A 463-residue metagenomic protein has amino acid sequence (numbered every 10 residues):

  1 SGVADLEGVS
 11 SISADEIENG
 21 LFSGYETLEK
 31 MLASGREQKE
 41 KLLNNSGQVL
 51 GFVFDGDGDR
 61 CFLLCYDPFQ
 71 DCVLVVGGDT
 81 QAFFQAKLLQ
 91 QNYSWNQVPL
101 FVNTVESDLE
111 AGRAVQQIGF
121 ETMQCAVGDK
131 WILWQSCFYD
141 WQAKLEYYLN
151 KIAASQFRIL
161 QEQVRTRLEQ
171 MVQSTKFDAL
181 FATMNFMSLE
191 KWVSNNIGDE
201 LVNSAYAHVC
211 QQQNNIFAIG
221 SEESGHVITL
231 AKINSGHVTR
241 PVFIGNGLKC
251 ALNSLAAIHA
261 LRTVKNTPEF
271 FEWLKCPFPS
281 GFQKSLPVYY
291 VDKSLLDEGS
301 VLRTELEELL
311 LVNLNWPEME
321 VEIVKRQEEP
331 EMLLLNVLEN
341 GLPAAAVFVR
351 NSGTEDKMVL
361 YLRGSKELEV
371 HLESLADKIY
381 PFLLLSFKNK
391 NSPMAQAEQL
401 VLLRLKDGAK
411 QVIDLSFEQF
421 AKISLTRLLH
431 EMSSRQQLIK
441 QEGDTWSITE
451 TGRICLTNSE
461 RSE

Functional and structural regions predicted by a protein language model:
G2-C65, F181: N-terminal small/polar loop signature for handling phosphorylated ligands or for N-terminal nucleophile
L50, F54-G56, L63-Y66, C72 (+1 more regions): Phosphate-binding and adjacent anionic-ligand microenvironments
V75, D444-E450: Minor-groove-contacting beta-hairpin "wing" of winged helix-turn-helix DNA-binding domains
M171-L180, N391-Q419: Short amphipathic alpha-helical interface segments
A256, L403-D407, E460: Short, locally clustered residues in the helix-turn-helix/winged-helix DNA-binding domain
Q419-S434: Short amphipathic alpha-helical interaction segments
S433-G443: A short, conserved structural fragment
E450-E463: Short, amphipathic alpha-helical interaction segments positioned at domain boundaries
